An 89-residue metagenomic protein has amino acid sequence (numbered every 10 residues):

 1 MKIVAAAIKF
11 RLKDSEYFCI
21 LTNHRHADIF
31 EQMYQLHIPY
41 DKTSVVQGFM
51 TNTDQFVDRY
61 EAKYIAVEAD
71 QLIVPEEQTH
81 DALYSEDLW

Functional and structural regions predicted by a protein language model:
M1-V46, T51-N52, F56-W89: Linear-motif-rich, low-complexity cytosolic tails and juxtamembrane regions
